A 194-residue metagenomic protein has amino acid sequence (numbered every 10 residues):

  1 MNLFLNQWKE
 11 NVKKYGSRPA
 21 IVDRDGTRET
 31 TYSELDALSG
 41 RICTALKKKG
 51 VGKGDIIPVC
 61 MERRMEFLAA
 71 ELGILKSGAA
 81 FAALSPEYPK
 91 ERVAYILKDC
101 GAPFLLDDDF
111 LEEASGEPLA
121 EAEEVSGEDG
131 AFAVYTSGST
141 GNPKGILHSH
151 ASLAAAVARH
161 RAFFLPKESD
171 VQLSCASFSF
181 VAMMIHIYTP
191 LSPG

Functional and structural regions predicted by a protein language model:
M1-A151, L165: Carrier-protein-dependent adenylate-forming modules in NRPS/ANL systems
K144-L173, S177-G194: Conserved AMP-binding/adenylation subdomain of ANL enzymes
